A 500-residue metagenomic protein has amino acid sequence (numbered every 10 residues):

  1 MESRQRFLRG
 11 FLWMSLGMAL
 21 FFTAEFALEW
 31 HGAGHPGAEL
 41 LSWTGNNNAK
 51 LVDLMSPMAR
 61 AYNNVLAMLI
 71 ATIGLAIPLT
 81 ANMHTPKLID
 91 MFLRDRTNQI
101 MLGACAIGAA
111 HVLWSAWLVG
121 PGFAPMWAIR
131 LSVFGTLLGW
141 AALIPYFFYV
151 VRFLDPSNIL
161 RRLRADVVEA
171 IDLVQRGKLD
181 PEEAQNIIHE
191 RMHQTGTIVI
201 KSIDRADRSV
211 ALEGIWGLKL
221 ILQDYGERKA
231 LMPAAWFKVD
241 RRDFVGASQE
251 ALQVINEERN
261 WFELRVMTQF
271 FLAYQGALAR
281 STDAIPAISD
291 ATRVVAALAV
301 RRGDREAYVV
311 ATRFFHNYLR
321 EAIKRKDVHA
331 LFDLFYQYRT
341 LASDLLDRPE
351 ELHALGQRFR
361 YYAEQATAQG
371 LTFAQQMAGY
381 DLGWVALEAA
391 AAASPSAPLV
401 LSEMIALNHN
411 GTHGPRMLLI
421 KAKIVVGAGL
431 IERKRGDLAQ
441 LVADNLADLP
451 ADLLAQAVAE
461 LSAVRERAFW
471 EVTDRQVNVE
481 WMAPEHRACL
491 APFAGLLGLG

Functional and structural regions predicted by a protein language model:
M1-A19: Alpha-helical transmembrane segments and their helix-start/interface "positive-inside/aromatic belt" motifs in integral
E2-R6, T44-L54, M58, F92 (+1 more regions): Juxtamembrane loop-transmembrane helix junctions in multi-pass integral membrane proteins, especially the extracellular
G10-S15, Y62-V65, I100-A104, R130-L137: Alpha-helical transmembrane segments
L20-G34, N48-V119, W140-V151: Transmembrane alpha-helix detector for multi-pass membrane proteins
P36-G45: Membrane-interfacial helical/loop segments at transmembrane boundaries in membrane proteins
N82-M91, G122-A142, I198-D224: Hydrophobic alpha-helical transmembrane segments and immediately flanking/interface helices in integral membrane
M91, D95, W117-I188: Canonical alpha-helical transmembrane segment with a positive-inside/aromatic-interface signature
R152-G500: Soluble C-terminal extramembrane regulatory/interaction domains of multi-pass membrane proteins
